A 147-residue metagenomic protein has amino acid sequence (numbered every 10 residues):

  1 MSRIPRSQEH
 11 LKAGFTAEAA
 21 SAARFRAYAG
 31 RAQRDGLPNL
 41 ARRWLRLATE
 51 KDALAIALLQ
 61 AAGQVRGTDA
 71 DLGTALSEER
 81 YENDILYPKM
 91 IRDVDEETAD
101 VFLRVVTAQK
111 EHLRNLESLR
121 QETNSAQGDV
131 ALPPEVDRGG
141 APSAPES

Functional and structural regions predicted by a protein language model:
M1-S147: Non-heme di-metal
